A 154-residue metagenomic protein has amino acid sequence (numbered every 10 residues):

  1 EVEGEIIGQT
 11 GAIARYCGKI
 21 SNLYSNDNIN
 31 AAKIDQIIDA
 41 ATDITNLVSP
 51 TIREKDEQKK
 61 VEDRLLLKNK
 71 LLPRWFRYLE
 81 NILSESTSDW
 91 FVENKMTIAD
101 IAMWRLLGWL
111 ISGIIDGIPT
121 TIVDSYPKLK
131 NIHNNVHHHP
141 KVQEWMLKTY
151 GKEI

Functional and structural regions predicted by a protein language model:
E1-F76, E85-T87, F91, K95: GST-like domain detector, emphasizing the conserved glutathione-binding G-site in the N-terminal thioredoxin-like
A12, K128, K141: Residue-level recognition of oxygen-bearing side chains
I34, F91-I118, I122-K130, V136 (+1 more regions): GST superfamily/GST-like fold recognition
T45-I52, W109, I114, E144: Short amphipathic alpha-helical interaction/hinge segments
L71, W75-Y78, L106, I132: Alpha-helical packing segments of well-folded alpha/beta enzyme cores
I82: Extended, charge-enriched "interface" segments that sit outside catalytic cores
N135-I154: C-terminal helix/juxtamembrane-tail motif
